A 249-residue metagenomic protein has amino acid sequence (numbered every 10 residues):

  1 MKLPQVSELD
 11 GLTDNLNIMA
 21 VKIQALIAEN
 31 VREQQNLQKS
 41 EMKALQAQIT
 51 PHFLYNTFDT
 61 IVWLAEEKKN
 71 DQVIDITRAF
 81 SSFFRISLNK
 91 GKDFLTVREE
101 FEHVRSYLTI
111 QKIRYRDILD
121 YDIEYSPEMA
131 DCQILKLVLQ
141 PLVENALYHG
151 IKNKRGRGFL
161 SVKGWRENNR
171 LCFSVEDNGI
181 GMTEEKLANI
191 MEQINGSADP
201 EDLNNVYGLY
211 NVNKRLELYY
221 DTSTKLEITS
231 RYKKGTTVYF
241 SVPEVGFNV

Functional and structural regions predicted by a protein language model:
M1-I49, F53-T229, T237-S241, F247: Two-component histidine phosphotransfer core
